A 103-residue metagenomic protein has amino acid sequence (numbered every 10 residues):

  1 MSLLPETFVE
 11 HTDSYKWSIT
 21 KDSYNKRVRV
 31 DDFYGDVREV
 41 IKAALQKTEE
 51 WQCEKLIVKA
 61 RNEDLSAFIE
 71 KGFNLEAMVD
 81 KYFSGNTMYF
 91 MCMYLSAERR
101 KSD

Functional and structural regions predicted by a protein language model:
M1-F8, E54, Y94: Non-catalytic substrate-recognition and accessory regions of acyl/acetyltransferase enzymes
M1-L3, D13, V40-A43: Short Lys/Arg-enriched alpha/beta "domain-start" segment
M1-P5, R27-D31, K47, R61-S66: N-terminal start-of-chain detector that recognizes signal peptides and the immediate post-cleavage beginning
F8-T12, S18-T20: Hydrophobic, proline/glycine-rich low-complexity stretches
S14, S23-N25, N86: Sequence-level motif detector for i,i+2 pairs with an aromatic at +2
W17-K21, A44-K47: Short, flexible, solvent-exposed loop/turn segments with mixed acidic/basic and small polar residues
S18-G35, C92: Conserved acetyl-CoA binding element of GNAT-fold acetyltransferases
V40, L45-D103: Acyl-donor-binding surface of acyltransferase catalytic domains
